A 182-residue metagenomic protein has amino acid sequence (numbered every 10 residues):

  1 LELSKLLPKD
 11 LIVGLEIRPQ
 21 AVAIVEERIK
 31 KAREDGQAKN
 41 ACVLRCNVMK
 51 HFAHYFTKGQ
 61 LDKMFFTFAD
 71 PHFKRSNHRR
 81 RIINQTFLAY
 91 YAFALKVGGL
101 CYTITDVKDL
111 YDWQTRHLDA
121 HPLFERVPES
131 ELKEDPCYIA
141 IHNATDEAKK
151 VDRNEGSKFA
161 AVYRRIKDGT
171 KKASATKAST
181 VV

Functional and structural regions predicted by a protein language model:
L1-K9: Conserved SAM-binding loop of SAM-dependent methyltransferases across substrates and taxa, primarily the Class I
L15: The conserved SAM/SAH-binding core of class I Rossmann-like methyltransferase domains, concentrating on the hydrophobic
R18: Conserved SAM/SAH-binding beta-strand->alpha-helix loop
E26-D62: S-adenosyl-L-methionine
M49, Y55-F56, Q60-I82: A short SAM/SAH-binding and catalytic strip from SAM-dependent methyltransferases
S76-H78, L100-H121: Conserved class I S-adenosyl-L-methionine
R81-L100: A short glycine-rich, Lys/Arg-flanked "PGG" loop and its adjoining helix->strand segment in the class I
L110, Q114-V182: Class I S-adenosyl-L-methionine
